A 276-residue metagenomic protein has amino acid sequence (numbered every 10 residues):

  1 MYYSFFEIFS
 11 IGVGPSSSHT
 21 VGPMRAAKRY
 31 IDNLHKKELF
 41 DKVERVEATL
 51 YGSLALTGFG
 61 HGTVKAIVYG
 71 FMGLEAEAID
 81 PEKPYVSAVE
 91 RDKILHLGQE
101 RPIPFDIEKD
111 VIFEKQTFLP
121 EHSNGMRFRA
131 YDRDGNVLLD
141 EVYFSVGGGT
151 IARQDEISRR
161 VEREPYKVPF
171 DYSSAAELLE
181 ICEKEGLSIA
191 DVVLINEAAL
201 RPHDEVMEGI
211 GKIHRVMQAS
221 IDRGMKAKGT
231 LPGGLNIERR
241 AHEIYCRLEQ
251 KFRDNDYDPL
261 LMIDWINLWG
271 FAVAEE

Functional and structural regions predicted by a protein language model:
M1-G12, E47-L50, I263-E276: Short, hydrophobic/aliphatic alpha-helical segments
F9-A27, G60, E276: Conserved phosphate/anionic-ligand binding catalytic regions in large, soluble enzymes, centered on
S16-R45: N-terminal ordered "arm"
D32-L39, M72-E77, R133-N136, R215-A227 (+1 more regions): Generic secondary-structure signature for well-ordered alpha-helical cores
E38-R45, A78-P81, G224-I237: Flexible, glycine/charged-enriched surface loops at secondary-structure junctions
D41, V46-V192: Beta-sandwich/jelly-roll carbohydrate-recognition scaffolds of carbohydrate-active enzymes
S174-S220, G224: N-terminal amphipathic, basic-rich helices that act as targeting or association modules
D204-E276: Accessory "access/gating" subregions that flank catalytic or transport cores
